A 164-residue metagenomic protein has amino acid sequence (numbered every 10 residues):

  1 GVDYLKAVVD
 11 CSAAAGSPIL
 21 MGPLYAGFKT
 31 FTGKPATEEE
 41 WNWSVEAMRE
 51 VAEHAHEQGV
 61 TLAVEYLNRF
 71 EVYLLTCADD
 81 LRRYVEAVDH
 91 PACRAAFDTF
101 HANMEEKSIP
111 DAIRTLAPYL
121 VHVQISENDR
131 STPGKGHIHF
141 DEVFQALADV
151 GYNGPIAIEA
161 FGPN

Functional and structural regions predicted by a protein language model:
G1-R94: Active-site acidic/histidine proton-transfer and metal-coordination neighborhood in alpha/beta enzyme cores
G16, L75-N164: Histidine-acidic metal/acid-base catalytic patches
